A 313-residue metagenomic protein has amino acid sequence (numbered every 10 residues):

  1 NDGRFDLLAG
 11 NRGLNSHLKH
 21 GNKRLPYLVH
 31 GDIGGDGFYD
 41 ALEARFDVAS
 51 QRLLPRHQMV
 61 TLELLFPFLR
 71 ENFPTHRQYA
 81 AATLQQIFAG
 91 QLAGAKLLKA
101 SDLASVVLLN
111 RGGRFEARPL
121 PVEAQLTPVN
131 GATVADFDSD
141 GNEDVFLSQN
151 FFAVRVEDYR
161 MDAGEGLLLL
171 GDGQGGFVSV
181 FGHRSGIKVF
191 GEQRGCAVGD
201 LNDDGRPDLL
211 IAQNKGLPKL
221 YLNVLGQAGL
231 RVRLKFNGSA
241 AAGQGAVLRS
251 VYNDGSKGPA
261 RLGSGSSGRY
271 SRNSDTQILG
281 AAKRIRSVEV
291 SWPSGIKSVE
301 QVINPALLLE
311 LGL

Functional and structural regions predicted by a protein language model:
N1-D2, H30-G34, V134-D140, V198-D204: Acidic, divalent-cation-chelating loop motifs in proteins
N15: Catalytic or ion-translocation cores adjacent to nucleophile or general acid/base/metal-coordination motifs in diverse
L18-L25, D36, E43-R45, R70-A81 (+2 more regions): Gly/Ser/Thr/Pro-enriched helix-cap/hinge segments flanking short amphipathic alpha-helices
F46-F88: C-terminal lobe substrate-recognition/regulatory segment of protein kinase catalytic domains
E143: Phosphate-binding active sites in nucleotide-utilizing proteins
